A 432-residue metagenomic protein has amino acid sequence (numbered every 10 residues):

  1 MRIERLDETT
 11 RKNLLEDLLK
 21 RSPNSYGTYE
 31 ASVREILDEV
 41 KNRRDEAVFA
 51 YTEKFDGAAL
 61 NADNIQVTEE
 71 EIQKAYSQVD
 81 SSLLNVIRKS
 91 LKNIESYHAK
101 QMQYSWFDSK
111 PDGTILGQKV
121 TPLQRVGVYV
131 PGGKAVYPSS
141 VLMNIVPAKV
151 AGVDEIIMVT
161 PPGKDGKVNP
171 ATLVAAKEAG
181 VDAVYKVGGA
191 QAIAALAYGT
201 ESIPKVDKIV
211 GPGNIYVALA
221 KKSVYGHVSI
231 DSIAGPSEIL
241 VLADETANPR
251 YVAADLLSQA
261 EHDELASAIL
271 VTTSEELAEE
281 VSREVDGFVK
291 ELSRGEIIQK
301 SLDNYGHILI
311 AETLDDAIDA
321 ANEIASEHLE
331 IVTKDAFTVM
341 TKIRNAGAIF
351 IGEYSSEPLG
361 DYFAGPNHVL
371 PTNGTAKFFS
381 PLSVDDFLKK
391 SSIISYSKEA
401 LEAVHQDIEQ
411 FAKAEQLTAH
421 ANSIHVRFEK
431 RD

Functional and structural regions predicted by a protein language model:
M1-Q124: N-terminal Rossmann-like NAD(P)+-binding subdomain of aldehyde/semialdehyde dehydrogenases
D108-V174: Conserved small-residue-rich beta-alpha loop and adjacent elements that most often cradle the phosphate/pyrophosphate
M143-D154, K177-A179, A197-I203, K221-S223 (+1 more regions): Alpha-helix C-terminal capping segments
D154-K164, A268-S274, G352: Short internal beta-strands
V181-S258, H262-S267: Conserved NAD(P)+-binding/catalytic subdomain of aldehyde/semialdehyde dehydrogenases
H262, L270-A346: A glycine- and small/hydrophobic-rich beta-loop-beta segment that serves as a flexible "lid/hinge" or phosphate-binding
E323-D432: C-terminal core of ALDH-fold dehydrogenases
